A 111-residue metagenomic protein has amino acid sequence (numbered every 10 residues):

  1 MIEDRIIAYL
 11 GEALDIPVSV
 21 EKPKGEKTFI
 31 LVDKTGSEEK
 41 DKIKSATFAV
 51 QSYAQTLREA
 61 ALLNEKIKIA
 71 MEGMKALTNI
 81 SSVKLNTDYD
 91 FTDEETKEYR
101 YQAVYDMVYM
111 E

Functional and structural regions predicted by a protein language model:
M1-E12, P23, T35-S45, K84-E111: Short, charged interaction patches at domain edges and termini
M1-K42, R58, L62-I69, M74-T78: Small/polar-rich, solvent-exposed N-terminal microdomains that initiate assembly or binding
F48: Residue-level detector of short, conserved catalytic/binding motifs and their immediate flanks
Q51-Y53, V108: Short hydrophobic/aromatic beta-strand micro-patches that form the beta-sheet surface supporting nucleotide- or nucleic
N64-E98: Charged low-complexity stretches with an acidic bias
